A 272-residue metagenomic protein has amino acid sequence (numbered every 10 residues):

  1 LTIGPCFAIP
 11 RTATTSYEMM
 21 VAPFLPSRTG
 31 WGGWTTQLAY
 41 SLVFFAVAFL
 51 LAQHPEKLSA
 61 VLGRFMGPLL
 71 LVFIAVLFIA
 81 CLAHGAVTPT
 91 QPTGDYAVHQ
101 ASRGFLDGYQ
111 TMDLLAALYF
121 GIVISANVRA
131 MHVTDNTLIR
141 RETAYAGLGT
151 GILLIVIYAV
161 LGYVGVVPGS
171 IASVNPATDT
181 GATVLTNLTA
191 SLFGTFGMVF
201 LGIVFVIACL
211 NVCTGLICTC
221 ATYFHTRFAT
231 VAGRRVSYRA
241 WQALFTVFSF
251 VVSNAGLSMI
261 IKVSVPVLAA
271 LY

Functional and structural regions predicted by a protein language model:
L1-I3, L38-L42, H99-D107, S191-A208 (+1 more regions): Select transmembrane alpha-helical segments in multipass membrane proteins
G4-P5, A80-V87, Y96-V164, F200-V212: Hydrophobic, membrane-embedded alpha-helices of multi-pass small-molecule transporters
A8-S41, F49, L82-Y109, H132-N136 (+1 more regions): Inter-helical loop and helix-membrane interface segments of multi-pass membrane transporters/permeases
T14-T36, R129-A130, C213-L244: Helix-loop-helix connectors at the membrane interface of multi-pass transporters/channels
F44-M66, A130-V133, F250-K262: Membrane-water interface regions at transmembrane-helix termini and the short interhelical loops of multi-pass membrane
L51-C81, S264-Y272: Membrane-interface loop-to-helix entry segments
I152-V184: Extracellular/periplasmic helix-exit of transmembrane alpha-helices
R234-Y272: C-terminal structural cap/anchor segments
